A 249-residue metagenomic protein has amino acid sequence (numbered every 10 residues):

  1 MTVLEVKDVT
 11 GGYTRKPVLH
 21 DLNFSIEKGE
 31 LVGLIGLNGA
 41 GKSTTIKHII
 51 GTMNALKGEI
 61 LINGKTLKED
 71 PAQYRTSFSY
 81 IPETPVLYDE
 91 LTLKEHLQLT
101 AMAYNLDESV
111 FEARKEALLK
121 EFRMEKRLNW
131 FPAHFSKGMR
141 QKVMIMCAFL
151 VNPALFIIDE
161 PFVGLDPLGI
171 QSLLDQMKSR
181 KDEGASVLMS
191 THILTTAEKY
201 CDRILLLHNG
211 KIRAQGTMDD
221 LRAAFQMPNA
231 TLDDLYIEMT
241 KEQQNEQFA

Functional and structural regions predicted by a protein language model:
I50: Helix-to-loop junction immediately C-terminal to a conserved catalytic motif
G58-E69, Q73-Y74: Conserved ABC transporter NBD signature motif
Q98, M102, S109-R127: Conserved ABC ATPase "signature" region
F131-G138: Conserved ABC ATPase signature
F156-E160: Catalytic Walker B motif of ABC-type/P-loop ATPase nucleotide-binding domains
Q215-G216: ABC ATPase "signature
